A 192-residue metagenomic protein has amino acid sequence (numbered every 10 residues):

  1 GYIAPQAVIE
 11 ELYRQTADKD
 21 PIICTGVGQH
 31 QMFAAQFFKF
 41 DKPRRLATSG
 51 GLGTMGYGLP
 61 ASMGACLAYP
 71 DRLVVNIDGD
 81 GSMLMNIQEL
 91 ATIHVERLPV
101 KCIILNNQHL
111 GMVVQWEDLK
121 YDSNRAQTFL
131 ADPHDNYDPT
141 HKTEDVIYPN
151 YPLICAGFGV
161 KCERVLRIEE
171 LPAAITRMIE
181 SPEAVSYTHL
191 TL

Functional and structural regions predicted by a protein language model:
G1-A65: Active-site diphosphate/adenylate-binding microenvironment
F37, S62-D71, A91-R97: Alpha-helix C-terminal capping segments
Y57-L59, S82-Q88: Short glycine/serine/threonine-rich phosphate/pyrophosphate-binding segments that cradle anionic phosphate groups
D71-M85, V100-L105: A short, small-residue-rich loop immediately preceding and capping a beta-strand
R97-K120: A short, conserved beta-to-alpha structural element at the edge of catalytic cores that scaffolds binding
D118-A174: Conserved thiamine diphosphate
T188-L192: Conserved small/polar residues in nucleotide/adenosyl-binding loops
